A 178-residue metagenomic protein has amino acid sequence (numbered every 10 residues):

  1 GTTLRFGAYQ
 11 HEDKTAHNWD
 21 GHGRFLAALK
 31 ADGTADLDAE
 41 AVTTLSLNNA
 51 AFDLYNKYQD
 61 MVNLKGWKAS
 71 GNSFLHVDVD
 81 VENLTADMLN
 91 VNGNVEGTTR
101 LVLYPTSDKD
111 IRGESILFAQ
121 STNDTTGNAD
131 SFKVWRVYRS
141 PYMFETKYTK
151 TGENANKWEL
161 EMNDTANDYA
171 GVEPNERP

Functional and structural regions predicted by a protein language model:
G1-A86, N90-R100, Y104-N167: Extracellular beta-solenoid/beta-roll
A170-P178: Outer membrane beta-barrel translocator domains of Type V secretion systems
